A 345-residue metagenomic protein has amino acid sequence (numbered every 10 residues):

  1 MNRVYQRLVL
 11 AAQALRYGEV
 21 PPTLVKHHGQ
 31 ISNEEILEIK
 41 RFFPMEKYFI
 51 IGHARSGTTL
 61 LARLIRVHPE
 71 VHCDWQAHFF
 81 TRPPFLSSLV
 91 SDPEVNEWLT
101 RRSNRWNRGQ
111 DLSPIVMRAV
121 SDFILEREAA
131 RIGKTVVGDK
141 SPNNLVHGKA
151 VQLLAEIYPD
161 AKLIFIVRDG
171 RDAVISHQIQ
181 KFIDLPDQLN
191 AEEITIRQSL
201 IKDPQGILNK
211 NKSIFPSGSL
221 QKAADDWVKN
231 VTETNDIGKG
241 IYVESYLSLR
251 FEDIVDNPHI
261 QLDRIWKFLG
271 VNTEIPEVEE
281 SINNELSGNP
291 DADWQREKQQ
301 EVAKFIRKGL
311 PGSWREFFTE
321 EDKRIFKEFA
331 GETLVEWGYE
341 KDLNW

Functional and structural regions predicted by a protein language model:
M1-D122, R131, D184-P186, E192-R197 (+1 more regions): PAPS-dependent sulfotransferase catalytic core
F49-G52, E252-I254, W314-E316: Short, well-ordered beta-strand elements within core beta-sheets of diverse protein domains
W75, P84, H177-Q178, A330: Short, flexible helix/strand-to-coil boundary loops that buttress conserved ligand/catalytic motifs in alpha/beta
F85-S88, R131-V136, S141-P276, G288-F305: PAPS-dependent sulfotransferase catalytic domain
E126-E128: Intrinsically disordered, low-complexity regulatory regions that flank transcription factor DNA-binding cores
G270-S281, K341-N344: Short, surface-exposed acidic
R307-W345: C-terminal accessory extensions appended to soluble enzyme cores
